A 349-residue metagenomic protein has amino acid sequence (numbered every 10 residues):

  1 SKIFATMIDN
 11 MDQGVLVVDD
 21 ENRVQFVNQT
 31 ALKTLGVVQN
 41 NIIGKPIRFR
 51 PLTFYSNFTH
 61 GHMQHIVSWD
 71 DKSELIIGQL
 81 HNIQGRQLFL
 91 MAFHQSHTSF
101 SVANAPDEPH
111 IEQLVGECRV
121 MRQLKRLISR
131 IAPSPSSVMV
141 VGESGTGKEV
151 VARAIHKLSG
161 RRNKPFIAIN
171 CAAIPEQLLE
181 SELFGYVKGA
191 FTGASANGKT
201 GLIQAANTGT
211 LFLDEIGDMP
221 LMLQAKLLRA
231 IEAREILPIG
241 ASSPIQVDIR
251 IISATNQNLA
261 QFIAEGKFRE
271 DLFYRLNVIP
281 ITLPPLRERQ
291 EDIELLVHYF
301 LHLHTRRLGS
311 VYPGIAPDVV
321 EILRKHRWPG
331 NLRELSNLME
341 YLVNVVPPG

Functional and structural regions predicted by a protein language model:
S1-A31, P133: Sensory modules in modular signal-transduction proteins
S1-K2, H81-Q123: Sensory coupling linkers of modular signal transduction proteins
S1-T6, R126-L127, L183: Short alpha-helical capping/linker elements at sensor-output junctions, especially the PAS-family N-cap and C-terminal
A31-I42, P348: PAS/PAS-like sensory domain cap-loop motif
R50-S101: PAS-family sensory/regulatory modules and their coupling/dimerization elements
L127-A194, Q204-P220, P285-Q290, L338: Conserved post-Walker A coupling segment in P-loop NTPases
R161-K164, G240-R250, Q257-G349: Nucleotide-binding/hydrolysis machinery
N197-T208, F212, P220-K226, I239-N256 (+1 more regions): AAA+/SF3 P-loop NTPase mechanochemical coupling elements
